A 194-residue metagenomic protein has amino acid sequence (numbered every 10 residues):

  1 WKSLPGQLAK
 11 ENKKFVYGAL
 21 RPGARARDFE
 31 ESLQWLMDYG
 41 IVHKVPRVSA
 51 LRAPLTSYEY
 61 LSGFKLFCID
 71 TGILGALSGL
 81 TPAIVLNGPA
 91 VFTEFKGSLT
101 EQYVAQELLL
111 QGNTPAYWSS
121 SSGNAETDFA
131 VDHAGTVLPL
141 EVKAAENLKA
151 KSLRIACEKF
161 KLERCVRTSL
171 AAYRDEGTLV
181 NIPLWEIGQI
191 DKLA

Functional and structural regions predicted by a protein language model:
W1-D132: Accessory nucleic acid-recognition modules appended to NTPase machines
L20, V142-A144: Short, flexible loop segments at the rims of nucleotide/cofactor-binding pockets, characterized by
G63, A134, I182-W185: Short, hinge-like loop/turn segments at secondary-structure boundaries
Y117, P139-V142: Short catalytic-loop micro-motif centered on adjacent basic/acidic residues
V131-P139: Active-site beta-strand-loop-beta-strand hairpin of nuclease catalytic cores that positions key catalytic residues
A144-W185: Catalytic cores of nucleic-acid endonucleases
P183-A194: C-terminal helix of von Willebrand factor
